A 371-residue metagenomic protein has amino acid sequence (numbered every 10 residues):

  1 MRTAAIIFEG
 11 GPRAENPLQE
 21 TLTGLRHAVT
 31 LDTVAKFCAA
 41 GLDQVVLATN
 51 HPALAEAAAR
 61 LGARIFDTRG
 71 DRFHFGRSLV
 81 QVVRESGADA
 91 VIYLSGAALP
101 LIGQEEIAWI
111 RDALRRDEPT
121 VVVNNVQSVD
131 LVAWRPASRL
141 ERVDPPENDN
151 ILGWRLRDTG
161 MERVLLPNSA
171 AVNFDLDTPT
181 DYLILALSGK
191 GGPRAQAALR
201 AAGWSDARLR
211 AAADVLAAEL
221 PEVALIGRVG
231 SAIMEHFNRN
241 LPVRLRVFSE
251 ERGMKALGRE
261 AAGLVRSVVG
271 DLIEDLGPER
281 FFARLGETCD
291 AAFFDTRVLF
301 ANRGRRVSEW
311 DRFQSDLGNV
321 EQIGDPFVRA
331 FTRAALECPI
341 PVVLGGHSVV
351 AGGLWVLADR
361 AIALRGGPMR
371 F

Functional and structural regions predicted by a protein language model:
M1-N16: N-terminal nucleotide-binding beta1-loop-alpha1 segment
R26-L42: A short, N-terminal amphipathic alpha-helix
L42-H51: Short beta-strand/loop segment that forms part of the nucleotide-sugar
A53, A57-V91, V328-F331: Short phosphate-binding loop-to-helix
L94-G96: Active-site acidic Asp-centered loop
L99-Q127: Conserved donor-nucleotide/metal-binding helix-loop-beta segment in metal-dependent transferases, i.e., the alpha-helix
D130-A137: Conserved beta strand-loop-helix elements of the APE1-like EEP
E147-F371: Conserved alpha/beta core of the MobA/IspD/sugar-nucleotide pyrophosphorylase nucleotidyltransferase superfamily
